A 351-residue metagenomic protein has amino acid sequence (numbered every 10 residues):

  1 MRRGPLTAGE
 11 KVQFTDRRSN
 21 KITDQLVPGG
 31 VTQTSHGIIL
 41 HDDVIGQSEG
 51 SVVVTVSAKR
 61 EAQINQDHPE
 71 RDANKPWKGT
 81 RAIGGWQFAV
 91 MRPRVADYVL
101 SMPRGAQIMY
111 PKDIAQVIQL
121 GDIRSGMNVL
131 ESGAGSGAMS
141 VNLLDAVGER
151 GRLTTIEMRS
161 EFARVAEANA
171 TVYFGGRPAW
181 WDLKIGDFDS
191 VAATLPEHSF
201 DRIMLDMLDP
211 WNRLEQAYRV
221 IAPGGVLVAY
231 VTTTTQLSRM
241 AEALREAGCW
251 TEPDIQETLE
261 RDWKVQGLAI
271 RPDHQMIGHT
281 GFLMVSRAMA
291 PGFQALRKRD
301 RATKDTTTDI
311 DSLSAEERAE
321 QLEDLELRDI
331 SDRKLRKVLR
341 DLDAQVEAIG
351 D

Functional and structural regions predicted by a protein language model:
M1-P5, S101-A115: Conserved SAM-binding loop and adjacent beta-strand
M1-R92: N-terminal auxiliary segments of SAM/dcSAM-dependent transferases
R124-G135: Conserved class I S-adenosyl-L-methionine
M127, G151, G225: Glycine-centered, small-residue-biased loops immediately flanking beta-strands in adenine/cofactor-binding cores
S136-E149, Y218-R219: Conserved SAM-binding loop of SAM-dependent methyltransferases across substrates and taxa, primarily the Class I
I156-P210: S-adenosyl-L-methionine
L214-F282, A290: C-terminal substrate-binding/active-site "lid" region of AdoMet-derived donor-dependent transferases
R301-D351: Short, cationic low-complexity segments
